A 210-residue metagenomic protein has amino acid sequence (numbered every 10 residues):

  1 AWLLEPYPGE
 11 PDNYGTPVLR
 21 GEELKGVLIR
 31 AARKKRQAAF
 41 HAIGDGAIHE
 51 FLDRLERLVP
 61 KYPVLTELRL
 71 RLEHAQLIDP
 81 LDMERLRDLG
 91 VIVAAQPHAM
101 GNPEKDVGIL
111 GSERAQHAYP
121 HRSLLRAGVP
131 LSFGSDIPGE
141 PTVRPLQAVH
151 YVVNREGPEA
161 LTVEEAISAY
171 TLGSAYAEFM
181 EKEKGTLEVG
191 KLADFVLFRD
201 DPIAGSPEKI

Functional and structural regions predicted by a protein language model:
A1-A32, Q37, M83, E208: Active-site-adjacent helix-turn-beta-strand microarchitecture at beta-sheet edges that either contains or buttresses
I29-A39, G46-L70, H74-A75, P80-E84 (+1 more regions): His/Asp/Glu-enriched, well-ordered alpha-helical/loop segment that forms or immediately abuts the divalent-metal
D88: Short, surface-exposed basic-aromatic patches at helix termini and helix-loop junctions that form
I92: Ligand-binding beta-strand-loop-alpha-helix segment within the catalytic cores of soluble metabolic enzymes
